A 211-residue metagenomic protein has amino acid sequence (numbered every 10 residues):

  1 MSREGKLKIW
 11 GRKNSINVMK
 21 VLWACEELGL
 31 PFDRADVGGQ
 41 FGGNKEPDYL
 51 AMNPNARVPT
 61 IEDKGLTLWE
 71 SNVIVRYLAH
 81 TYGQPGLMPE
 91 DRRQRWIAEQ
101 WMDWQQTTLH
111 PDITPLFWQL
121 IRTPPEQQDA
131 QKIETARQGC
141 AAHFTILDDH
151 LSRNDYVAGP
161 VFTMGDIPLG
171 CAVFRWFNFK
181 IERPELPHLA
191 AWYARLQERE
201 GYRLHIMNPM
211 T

Functional and structural regions predicted by a protein language model:
M1-E134, D148: GST-like domain detector, emphasizing the conserved glutathione-binding G-site in the N-terminal thioredoxin-like
G39-Q40, G165, M210: Conserved beta-strand edge residues that scaffold enzyme active sites
N55, T81, R153-N154, R199: Structured helix-beta-strand junction loops
K64, G170, N208: Conserved residues at the C-terminal ends of beta-strands
R93, Q105-E198, H205: GST-like fold's C-terminal all-alpha helical module
L204-T211: Short, flexible loop/turn segments with low-complexity composition
